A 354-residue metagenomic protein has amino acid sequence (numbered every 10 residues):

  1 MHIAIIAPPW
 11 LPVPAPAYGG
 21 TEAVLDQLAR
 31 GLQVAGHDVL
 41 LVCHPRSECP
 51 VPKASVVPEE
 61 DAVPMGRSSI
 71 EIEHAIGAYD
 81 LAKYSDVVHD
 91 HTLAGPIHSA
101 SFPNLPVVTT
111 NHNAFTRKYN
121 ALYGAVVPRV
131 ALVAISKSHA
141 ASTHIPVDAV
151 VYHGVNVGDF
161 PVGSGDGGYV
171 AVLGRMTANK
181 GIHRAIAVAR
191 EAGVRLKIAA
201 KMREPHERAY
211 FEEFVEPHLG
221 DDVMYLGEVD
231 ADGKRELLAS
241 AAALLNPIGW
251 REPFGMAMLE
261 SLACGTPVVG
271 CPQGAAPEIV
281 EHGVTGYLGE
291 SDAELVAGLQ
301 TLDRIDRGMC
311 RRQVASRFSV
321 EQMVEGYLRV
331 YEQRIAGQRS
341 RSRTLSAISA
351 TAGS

Functional and structural regions predicted by a protein language model:
M1-S354: Catalytic cores of nucleotide-sugar-dependent glycosyltransferases that transfer UDP/GDP/TDP-activated
